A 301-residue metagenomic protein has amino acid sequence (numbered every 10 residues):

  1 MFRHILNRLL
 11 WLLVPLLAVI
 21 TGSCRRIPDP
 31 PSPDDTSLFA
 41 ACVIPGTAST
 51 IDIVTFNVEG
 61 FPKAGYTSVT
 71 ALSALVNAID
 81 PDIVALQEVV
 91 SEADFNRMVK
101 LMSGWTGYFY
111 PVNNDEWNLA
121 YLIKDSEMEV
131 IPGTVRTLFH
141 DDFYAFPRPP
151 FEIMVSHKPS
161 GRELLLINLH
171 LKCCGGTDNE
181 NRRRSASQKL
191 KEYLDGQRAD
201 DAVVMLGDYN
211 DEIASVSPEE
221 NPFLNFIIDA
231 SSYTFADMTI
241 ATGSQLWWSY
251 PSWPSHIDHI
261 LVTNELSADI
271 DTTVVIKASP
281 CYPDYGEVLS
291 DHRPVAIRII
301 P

Functional and structural regions predicted by a protein language model:
F2-L12: Bacterial N-terminal signal peptides that target proteins for export
W11-V19: Bacterial N-terminal signal peptides
S23-T106, N113-N118, R182-Q188, S255 (+3 more regions): N-terminal, active-site-proximal structural segment of metallo-dependent hydrolase catalytic domains
R26-F39, E92, T134, D195-V204 (+1 more regions): Metal-dependent phosphoester-hydrolase catalytic domains
I51-V58, L75-F95, L122, I153 (+5 more regions): Active-site beta-strand/loop signature of hydrolases that rely on acidic residues for catalysis
K63-G65, E92-R97, W117-N118, I131 (+3 more regions): Extracytoplasmic/secreted cell-surface and envelope-processing proteins
V89-E163, L169-L171: Structured beta-strand-rich core segments of catalytic domains in phosphoester-bond hydrolases
K158-Q188: Metal-dependent phosphoester/phosphodiester hydrolase catalytic core
